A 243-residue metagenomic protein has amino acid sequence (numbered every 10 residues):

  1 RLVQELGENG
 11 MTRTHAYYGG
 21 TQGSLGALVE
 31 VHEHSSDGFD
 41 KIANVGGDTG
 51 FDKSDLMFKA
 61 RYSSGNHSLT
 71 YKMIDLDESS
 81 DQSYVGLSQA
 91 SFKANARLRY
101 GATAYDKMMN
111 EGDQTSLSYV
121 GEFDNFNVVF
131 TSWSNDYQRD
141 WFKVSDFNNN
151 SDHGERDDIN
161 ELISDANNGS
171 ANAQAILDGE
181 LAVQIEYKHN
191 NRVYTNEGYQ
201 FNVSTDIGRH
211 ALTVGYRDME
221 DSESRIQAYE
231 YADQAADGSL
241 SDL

Functional and structural regions predicted by a protein language model:
R1, V31-K41, F51, A90-Y100 (+3 more regions): Flexible, solvent-exposed coil segments and beta strand-coil junctions, predominantly the extracellular/periplasmic
V3, G7, H210: Residue-level recognition of the GNAT/N-acetyltransferase active site
L6-S35, N44-S83, K107-E122, N127: Transmembrane beta-barrel wall of Gram-negative outer-membrane proteins
G10, S35-G38, E78-S80, Y137-R139 (+2 more regions): A short local loop/turn or secondary-structure capping micro-motif enriched for an aromatic residue
M11-T14, L25-V31, D52-M57, A94-L98 (+3 more regions): Glycine-rich loops and low-complexity Gly/Arg-rich segments that provide flexible linkers or classic glycine-based
F39-G46, Q82-A90, W141-N148, R225-Y231: Outer-membrane beta-barrel translocator domains and adjoining extracellular loop/strand segments of Gram-negative
S63, S68-T70, M108-L243: Face-selective signature of the C-terminal outer-membrane beta-barrel domain
